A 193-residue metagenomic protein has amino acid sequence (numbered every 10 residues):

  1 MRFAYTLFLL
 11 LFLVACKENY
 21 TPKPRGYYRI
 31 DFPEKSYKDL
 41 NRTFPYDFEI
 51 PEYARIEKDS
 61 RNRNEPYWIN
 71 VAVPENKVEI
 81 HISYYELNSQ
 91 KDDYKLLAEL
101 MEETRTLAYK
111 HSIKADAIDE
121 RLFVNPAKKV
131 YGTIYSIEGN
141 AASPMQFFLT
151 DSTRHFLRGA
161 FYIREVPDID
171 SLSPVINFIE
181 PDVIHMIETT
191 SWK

Functional and structural regions predicted by a protein language model:
R2-L9: Sec-dependent signal peptide recognition, specifically the positively charged N-region followed immediately by
F12-A15: C-terminal motif of bacterial Sec signal peptides marking the signal peptidase cleavage site
K17-K23: Bacterial lipoprotein signal-peptidase II cleavage site
P24-P45: Post-signal peptide N-terminal segment of mature Sec-exported envelope proteins
F44-E102: Secretory pathway targeting signatures of secreted, lumenal, and periplasmic proteins
E52-R61, Y109-V124: Short secondary-structure junctions
L100-K110: Short, solvent-exposed helix-to-loop capping segments enriched in aromatics
E120-K193: Short, well-structured beta-strand
